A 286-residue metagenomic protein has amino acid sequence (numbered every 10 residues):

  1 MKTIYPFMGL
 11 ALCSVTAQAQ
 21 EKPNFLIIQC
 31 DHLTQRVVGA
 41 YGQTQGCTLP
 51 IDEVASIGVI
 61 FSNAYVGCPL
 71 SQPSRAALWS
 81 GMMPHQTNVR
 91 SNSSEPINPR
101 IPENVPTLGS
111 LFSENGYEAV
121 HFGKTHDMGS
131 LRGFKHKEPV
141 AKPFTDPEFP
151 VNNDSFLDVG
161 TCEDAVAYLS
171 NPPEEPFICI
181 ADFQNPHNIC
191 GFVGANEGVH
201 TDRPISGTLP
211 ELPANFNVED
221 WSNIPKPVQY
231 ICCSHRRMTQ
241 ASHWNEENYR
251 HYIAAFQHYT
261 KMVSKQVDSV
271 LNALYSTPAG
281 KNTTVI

Functional and structural regions predicted by a protein language model:
K2-G9: Sec-dependent signal peptide recognition, specifically the positively charged N-region followed immediately by
G9-Q18: Hydrophobic h-region of N-terminal signal peptides that target proteins for export in Gram-negative bacteria
Q20-V59: Active-site-proximal N-terminal segment of extracellular/periplasmic enzymes that hydrolyze or transfer
I27-C30, N63-Y65, G123, I178-N185 (+1 more regions): Short beta-strand segments
Q29, P50, N104, L108 (+3 more regions): Alpha-helical packing segments of well-folded alpha/beta enzyme cores
H32-Q45, N171-E175, F183-I286: Active-site-proximal cap/lid insertion segments
L70-L78: Pocket-flanking alpha-helical
A77-C179, F183-I205: Catalytic-site neighborhoods of secreted/periplasmic enzymes that process anionic sulfate/phosphate groups
